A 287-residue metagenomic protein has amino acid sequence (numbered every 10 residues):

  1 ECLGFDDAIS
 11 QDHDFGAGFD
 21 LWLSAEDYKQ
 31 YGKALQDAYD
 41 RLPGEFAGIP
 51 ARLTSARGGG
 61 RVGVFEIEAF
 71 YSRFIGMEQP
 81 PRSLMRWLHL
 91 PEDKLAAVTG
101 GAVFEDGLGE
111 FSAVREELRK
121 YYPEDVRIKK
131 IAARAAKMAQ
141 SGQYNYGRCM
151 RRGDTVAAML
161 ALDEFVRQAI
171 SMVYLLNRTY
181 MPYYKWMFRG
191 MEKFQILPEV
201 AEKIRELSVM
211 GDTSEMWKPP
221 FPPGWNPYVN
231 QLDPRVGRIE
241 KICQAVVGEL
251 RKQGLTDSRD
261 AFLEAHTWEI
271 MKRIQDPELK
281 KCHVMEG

Functional and structural regions predicted by a protein language model:
E1, I49-G58, M181-Y184, F188 (+1 more regions): Non-catalytic regulatory/linker segments of enzymes
E1-D20, S24: Active-site nucleotide-donor binding segment shared across nucleotidyl transfer reactions
F19-A25, G44-P50, K203: Short, surface-exposed, polar/charged, turn-prone segments marking secondary-structure boundaries
D20, E26, L175-T179: Short, function-defining helix-loop hinge/capping sites that tune catalysis or transport
L23-Y28, R152-V156: A generic structural motif
Y28-R151: Conserved NTP/Mg2+-binding pocket subregion across the NTase superfamily
A96-K281, M285: Conserved nucleotidyltransferase catalytic core and NTase-mimicking acidic/glycine-rich helix/loop elements in nucleic
